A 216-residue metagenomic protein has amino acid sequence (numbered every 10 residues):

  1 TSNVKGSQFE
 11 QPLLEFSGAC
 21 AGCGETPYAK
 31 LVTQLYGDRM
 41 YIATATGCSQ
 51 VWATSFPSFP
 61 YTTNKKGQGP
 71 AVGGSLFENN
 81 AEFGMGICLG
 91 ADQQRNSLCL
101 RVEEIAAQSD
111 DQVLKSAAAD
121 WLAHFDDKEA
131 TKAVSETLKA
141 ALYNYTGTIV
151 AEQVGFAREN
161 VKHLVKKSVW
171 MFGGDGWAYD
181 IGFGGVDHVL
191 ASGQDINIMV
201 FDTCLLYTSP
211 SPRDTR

Functional and structural regions predicted by a protein language model:
T1, G18-G22, A81-D92, G176-Y179: Hydrophobic alpha-helical scaffolding
T1, W52, F56-P70: Terminal amphipathic helices with adjacent charged low-complexity linkers/tails
V4-E15, V165: Gly-rich Lys/Arg/Thr-decorated short loops/hinges at beta-loop-alpha junctions or inter-strand turns that position
G24-Y28, L35-Y36, G90, Q94-R101 (+6 more regions): General structural feature for long, well-ordered alpha-helical segments within catalytic domains of soluble enzymes
E25-L31, D38-Y41, V51-S58, I149-L206: Thiamine diphosphate
N80-I149: N-terminal leader/propeptide and maturation segments of large enzyme subunits in energy/redox metabolism and hydrolases
Y207-R216: Single conserved hydrophobic/aromatic residue that forms the stacking wall/gate of nucleotide- or nucleobase-binding
